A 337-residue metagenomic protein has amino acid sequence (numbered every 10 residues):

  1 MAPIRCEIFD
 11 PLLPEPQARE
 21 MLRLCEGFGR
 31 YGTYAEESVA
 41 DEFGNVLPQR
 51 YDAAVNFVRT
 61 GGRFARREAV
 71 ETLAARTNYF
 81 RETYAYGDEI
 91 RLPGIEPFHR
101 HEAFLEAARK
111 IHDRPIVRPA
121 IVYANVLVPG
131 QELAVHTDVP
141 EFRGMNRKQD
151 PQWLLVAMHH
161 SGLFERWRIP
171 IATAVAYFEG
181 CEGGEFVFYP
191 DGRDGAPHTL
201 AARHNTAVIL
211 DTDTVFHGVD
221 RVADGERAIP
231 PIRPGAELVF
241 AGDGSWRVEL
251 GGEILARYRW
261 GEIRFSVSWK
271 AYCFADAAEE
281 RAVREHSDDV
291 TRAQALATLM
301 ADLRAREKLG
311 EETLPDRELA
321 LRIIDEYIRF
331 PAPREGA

Functional and structural regions predicted by a protein language model:
M1-E102, R259-A337: N-terminal auxiliary "cap/dimerization" subdomain that precedes the catalytic jelly-roll/cupin core of mononuclear
R5, F9-L13, L92-E96, R100 (+5 more regions): Conserved aromatic-histidine-acidic binding/catalytic patches
I8-D10, I116-N125, E185-F188, I209-L210 (+1 more regions): A structural signal for short, well-ordered beta-strand segments and their strand-loop junctions that often border
G29-V55, V117, Q131-Q149, F216-L238: Internal, charge-rich low-complexity segments
F57-R147, P151, A157-W167: Signature of the catalytic double-stranded beta-helix
V122-A124, Q131-L133, P170-A176, G183-F186 (+1 more regions): Conserved active-site beta-strand-loop modules that form the wall/rim of enzyme catalytic pockets and either contain
L163-R168, A176-E179, Y258: Short, conserved, surface-exposed binding loops centered on an aromatic residue
P170, C181-G336: Catalytic core of Fe(II)/2-oxoglutarate
